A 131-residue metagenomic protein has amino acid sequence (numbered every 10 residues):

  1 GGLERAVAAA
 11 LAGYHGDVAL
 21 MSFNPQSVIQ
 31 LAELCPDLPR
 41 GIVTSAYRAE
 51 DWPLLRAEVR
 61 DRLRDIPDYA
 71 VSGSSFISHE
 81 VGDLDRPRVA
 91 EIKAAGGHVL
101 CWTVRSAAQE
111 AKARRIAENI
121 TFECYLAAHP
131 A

Functional and structural regions predicted by a protein language model:
G1-A131: Short loop-to-alpha-helix "cap/lid" segments that border enzyme active sites across diverse enzyme classes
